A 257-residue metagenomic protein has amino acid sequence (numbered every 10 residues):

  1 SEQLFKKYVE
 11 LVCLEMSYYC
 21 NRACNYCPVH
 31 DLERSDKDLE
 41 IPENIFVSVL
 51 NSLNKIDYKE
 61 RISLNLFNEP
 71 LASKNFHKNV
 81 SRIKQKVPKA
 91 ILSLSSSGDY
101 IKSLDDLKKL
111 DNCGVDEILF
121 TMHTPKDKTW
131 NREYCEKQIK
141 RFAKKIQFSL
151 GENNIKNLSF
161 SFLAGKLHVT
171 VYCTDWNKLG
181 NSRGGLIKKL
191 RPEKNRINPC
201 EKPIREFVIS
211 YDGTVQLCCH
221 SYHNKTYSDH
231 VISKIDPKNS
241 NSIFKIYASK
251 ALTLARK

Functional and structural regions predicted by a protein language model:
S1-L4, I187-N195: A detector for short, charged/polar N-terminal pre-domain segments
K6-G185, N198: Conserved glycine-rich "GG(E/T)P / GGGxP" loop and the immediately following alpha-helix in the radical SAM core
A23, C27, C218, I246: Residues that scaffold the ATP/ADP-binding catalytic core of kinase and kinase-like folds
K144-L190, H220-K257: C-terminal accessory region of radical SAM enzymes
C200-P203: Short, small/polar residue-rich loop motifs at catalytic or cofactor-binding pockets
I209-S210: Short, acidic, Ser/Thr-enriched surface-loop or helix-capping motifs
